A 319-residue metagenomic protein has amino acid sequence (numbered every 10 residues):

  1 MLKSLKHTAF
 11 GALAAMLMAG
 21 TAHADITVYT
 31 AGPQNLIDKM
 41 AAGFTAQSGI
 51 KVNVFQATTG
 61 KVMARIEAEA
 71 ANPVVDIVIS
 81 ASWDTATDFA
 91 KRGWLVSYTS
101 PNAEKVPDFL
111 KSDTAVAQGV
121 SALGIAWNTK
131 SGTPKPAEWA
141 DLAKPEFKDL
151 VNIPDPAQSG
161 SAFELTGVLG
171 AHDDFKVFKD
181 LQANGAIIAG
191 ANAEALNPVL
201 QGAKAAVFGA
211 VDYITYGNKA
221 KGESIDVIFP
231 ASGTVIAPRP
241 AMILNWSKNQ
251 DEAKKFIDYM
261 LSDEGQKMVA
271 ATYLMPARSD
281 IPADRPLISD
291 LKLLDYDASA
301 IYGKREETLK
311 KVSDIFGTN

Functional and structural regions predicted by a protein language model:
M18-A24: Sec/Tat signal peptide C-region and signal peptidase I cleavage site
A24-D88: Early extracytoplasmic/lumenal segment of secretory-pathway proteins
A31, V74-A203: Extracytoplasmic ligand-binding site segments that recognize negatively charged/polar headgroups
D84-D88, A205-S224: A ligand-binding cleft/hinge motif common to bilobed small-molecule-binding domains
D108, S121, D180-Q182, I188-A189 (+1 more regions): Periplasmic-binding protein-like
G124-S131, G167, A237-Q250, M268: A bilobed periplasmic-binding-protein/Venus flytrap-type ligand-binding module shared by bacterial periplasmic
D173-K176, A277-N319: An extracytoplasmic/periplasmic, membrane-proximal ligand-sensing/linker region
T234-V235, L244-S299: Mature extracytoplasmic/periplasmic domains
